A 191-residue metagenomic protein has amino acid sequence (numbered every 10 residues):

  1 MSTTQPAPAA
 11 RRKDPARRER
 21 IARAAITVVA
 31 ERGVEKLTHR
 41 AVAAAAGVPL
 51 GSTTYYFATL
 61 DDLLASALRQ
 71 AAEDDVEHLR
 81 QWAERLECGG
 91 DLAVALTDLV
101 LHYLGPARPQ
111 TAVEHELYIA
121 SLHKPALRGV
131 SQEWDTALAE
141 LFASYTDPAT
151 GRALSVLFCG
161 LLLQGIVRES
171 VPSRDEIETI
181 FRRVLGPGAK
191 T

Functional and structural regions predicted by a protein language model:
M1-A16, A189-T191: N-terminal intrinsically disordered/low-complexity leader segments
R20, A24-E31, H78-Q81, R85 (+3 more regions): Solvent-exposed, amphipathic alpha-helical segments
R20, T27-S66: Helix-turn-helix
R69-D74: Short, basic, alpha-helical segments at the C-terminal edge of helix-turn-helix-like DNA-binding modules
E77-T111, L154: Hydrophobic alpha-helical connector segments
T97-S131: Amphipathic alpha-helical segments used for helix-helix packing
T111, L127-Q132, S144-T191: Hydrophobic/aromatic-rich alpha-helical bundle segments in the mid-to-C-terminal region
